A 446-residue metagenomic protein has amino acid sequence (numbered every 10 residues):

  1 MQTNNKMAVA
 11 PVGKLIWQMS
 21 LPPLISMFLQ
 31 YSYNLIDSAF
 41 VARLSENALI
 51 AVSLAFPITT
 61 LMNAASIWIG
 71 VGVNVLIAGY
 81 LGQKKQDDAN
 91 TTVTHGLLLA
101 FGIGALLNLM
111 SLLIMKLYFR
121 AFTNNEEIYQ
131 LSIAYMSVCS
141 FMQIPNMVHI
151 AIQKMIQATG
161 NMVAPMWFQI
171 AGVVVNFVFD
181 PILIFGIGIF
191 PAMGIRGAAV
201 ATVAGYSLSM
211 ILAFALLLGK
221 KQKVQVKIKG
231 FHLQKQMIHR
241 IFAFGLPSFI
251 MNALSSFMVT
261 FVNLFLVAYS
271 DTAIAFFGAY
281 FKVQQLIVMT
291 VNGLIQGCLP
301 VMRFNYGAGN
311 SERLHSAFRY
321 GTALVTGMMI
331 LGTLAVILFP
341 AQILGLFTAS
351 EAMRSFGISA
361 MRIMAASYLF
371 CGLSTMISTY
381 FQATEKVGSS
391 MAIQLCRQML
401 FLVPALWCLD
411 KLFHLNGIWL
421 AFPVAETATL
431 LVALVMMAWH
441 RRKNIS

Functional and structural regions predicted by a protein language model:
M1-S20, I77-I144, F190-G245, M302-S367 (+1 more regions): Short alpha-helical transmembrane segments in multi-pass integral membrane proteins
M7-A39, R43-L44, P57-G72, L76 (+7 more regions): N-terminal transmembrane alpha-helices
Q18-D37, V138, H149, G172 (+5 more regions): Transmembrane helical elements of multi-pass membrane transporters/channels
P23, M27, A39, F56 (+18 more regions): Transmembrane alpha-helix boundary and packing residues in multipass membrane permease domains and related
F28, S32-I50, F119-E126, I182-M193 (+4 more regions): Helix-terminus/linker motif at the lipid-water interface of multi-pass membrane proteins
L49-L109, N146-P165, N263, F276-L338 (+1 more regions): Small-residue-rich hydrophobic transmembrane alpha-helices
L61-A64, N176-D180, M210-F214, L286-M289 (+3 more regions): Hydrophobic transmembrane alpha-helices of multi-pass small-molecule transporters
G70, C139-Q157, P165-V173, A198-A213 (+4 more regions): Short runs within selected transmembrane alpha-helices of multi-pass transporters and secretion channels
